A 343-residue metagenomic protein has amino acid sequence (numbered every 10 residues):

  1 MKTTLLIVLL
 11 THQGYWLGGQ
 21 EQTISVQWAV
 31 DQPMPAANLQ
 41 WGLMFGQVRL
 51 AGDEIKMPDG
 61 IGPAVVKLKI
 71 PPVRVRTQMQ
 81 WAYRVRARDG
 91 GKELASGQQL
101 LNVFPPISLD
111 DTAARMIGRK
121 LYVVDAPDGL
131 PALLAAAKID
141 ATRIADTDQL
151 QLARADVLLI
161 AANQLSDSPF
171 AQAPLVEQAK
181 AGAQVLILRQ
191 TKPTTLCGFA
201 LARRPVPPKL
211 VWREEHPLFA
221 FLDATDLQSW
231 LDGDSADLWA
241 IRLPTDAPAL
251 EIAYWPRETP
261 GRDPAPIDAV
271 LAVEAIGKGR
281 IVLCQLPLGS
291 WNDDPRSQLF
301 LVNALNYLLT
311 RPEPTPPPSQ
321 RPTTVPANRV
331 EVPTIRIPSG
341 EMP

Functional and structural regions predicted by a protein language model:
M1-T23: Short, compositionally biased P/S/T/A/G/V-rich stretches that sit at domain boundaries
W16-Q22, Q27-A29, P35, R76 (+4 more regions): Catalytic beta-strand/loop cores that center a nucleophilic Ser/Cys/Thr and support acyl-enzyme chemistry
D31, K67-T77: Short, surface-exposed loop/turn segments at beta-strand-coil junctions that are enriched for proline with nearby
L39-W41, R76-G90: Short, aromatic- and glycine-rich surface loops/edge beta-strands on solvent-exposed regions
G42-A51, R88-G90, I139: Change "in extracellular beta-sheet-rich domains … of secreted and cell-surface proteins" to "in beta-sheet-rich domains
I55-A64: Short proline/glycine- and polar residue-rich coil/turn motifs
K92-R115: Short beta-strand elements
R115-R203, G261-A265, C284, G289-W291 (+2 more regions): Helical hinge/lid and interdomain linker segments adjacent to catalytic or ligand-binding clefts that mediate domain
